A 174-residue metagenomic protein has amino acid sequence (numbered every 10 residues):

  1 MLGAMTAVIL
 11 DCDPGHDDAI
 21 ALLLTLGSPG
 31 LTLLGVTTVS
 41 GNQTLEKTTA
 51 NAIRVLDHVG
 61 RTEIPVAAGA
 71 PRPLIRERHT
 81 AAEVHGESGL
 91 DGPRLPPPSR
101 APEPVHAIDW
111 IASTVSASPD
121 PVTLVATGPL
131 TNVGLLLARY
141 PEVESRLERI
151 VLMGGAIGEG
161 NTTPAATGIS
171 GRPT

Functional and structural regions predicted by a protein language model:
L2-R54, T62, S88, P93-T174: Active-site histidine-anchored catalytic micro-motif
G60-A67: A short alpha-helix-loop-beta-strand transition element characteristic of N-terminal alpha/beta dinucleotide-binding
A67-L95: Surface-exposed loop and adjacent secondary-structure segments within mature catalytic domains
